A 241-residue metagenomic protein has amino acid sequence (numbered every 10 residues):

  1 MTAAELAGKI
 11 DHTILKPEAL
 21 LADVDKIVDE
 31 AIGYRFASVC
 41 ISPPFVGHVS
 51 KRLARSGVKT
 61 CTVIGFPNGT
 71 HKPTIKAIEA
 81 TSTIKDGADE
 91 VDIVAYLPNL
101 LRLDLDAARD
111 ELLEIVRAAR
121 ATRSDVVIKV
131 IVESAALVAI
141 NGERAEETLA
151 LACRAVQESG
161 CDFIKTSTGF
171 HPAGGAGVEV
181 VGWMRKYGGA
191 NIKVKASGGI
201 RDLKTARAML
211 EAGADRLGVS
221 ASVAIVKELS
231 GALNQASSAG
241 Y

Functional and structural regions predicted by a protein language model:
M1-Y34, S38, P44-V63, K72-V194 (+3 more regions): Alpha/beta enzyme core
N68-I75, V226-S230: Short, charged, surface-exposed secondary-structure boundary motifs
